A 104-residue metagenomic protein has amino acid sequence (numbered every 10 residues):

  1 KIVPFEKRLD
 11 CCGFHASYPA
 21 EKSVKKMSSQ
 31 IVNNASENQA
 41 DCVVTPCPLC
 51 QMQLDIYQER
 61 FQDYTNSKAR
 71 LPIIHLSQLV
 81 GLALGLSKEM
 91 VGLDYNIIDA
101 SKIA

Functional and structural regions predicted by a protein language model:
K1-I2, C42, K88: Residue-level detector of short coil/turn "hinge" positions at structural boundaries
K1-S23: Short connector loops at secondary-structure junctions
V3-F5, T45, H75: General beta-strand structural signal in soluble alpha/beta enzymes
D10-C11, C47-R60, A69-V80: Small/polar glycine-rich anion-binding or flexible loop at a beta-alpha turn
H15, M52, L79-A83, S87 (+2 more regions): Surface-exposed loop/turn and secondary-structure junction residues enriched for glycine/proline
H15-Y64: Glycine/small-residue-rich hydrophobic helix-like segments
K22-S29, S87-A104: A polyampholytic, Gly/Pro-enriched intrinsically disordered region
Y64-D94: Short, flexible loop segments at boundaries between secondary-structure elements
